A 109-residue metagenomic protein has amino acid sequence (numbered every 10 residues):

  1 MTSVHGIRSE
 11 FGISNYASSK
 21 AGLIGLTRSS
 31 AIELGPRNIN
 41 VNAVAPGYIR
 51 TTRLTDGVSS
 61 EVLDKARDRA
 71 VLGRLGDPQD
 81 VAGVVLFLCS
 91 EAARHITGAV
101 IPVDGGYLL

Functional and structural regions predicted by a protein language model:
S3: Residue(s) in the substrate-gating loop at a strand-loop-helix junction that position the organic substrate next
G6-R8, L109: Conserved catalytic-site region of short-chain dehydrogenase/reductase
S9-I13, S18, G35: Active-site "substrate specificity/gating" loop of NAD(P)-dependent dehydrogenases, especially the short-chain
S19, T27: Active-site helix of classical SDR
I32-P36, R94: Alpha-helical segment proximal to the catalytic Tyr-Lys
P36, Y48-A70, D80: A glycine/serine/threonine-rich, flexible loop-to-helix segment that serves as the NAD(P) cofactor-binding "lid"
N40-P46, R50, C89, P102-D104: Conserved SDR Rossmann-fold cofactor-binding beta-strand/turn motif
R74-V103, L108: C-terminal substrate-recognition "lid" of short-chain dehydrogenase/reductases
